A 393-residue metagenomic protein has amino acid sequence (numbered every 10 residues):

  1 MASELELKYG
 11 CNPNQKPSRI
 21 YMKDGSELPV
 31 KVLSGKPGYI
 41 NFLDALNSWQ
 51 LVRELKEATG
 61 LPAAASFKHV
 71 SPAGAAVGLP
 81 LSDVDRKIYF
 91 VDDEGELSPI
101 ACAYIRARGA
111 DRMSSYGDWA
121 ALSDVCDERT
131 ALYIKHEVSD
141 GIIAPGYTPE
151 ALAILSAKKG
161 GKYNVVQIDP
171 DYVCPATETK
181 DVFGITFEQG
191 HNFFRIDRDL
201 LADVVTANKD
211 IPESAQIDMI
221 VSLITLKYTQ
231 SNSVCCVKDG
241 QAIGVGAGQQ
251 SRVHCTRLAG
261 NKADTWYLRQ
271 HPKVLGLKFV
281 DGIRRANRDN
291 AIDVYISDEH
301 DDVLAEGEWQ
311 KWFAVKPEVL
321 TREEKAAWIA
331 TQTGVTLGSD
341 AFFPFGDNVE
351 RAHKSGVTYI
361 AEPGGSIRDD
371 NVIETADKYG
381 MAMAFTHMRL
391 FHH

Functional and structural regions predicted by a protein language model:
M1-D197, A215-S233: Active-site loops and adjacent core secondary-structure elements that bind or stabilize anionic groups
D24-K36, A110-Y116, G190-K209, A286-E308 (+2 more regions): Gly-rich Lys/Arg/Thr-decorated short loops/hinges at beta-loop-alpha junctions or inter-strand turns that position
E54, Y228, T265-R269, K354 (+1 more regions): Conserved helix-loop functional segments at active or binding sites
A58-S66, V165-I168, S231-K238, L268-F279 (+1 more regions): Flexible, glycine/charged-enriched surface loops at secondary-structure junctions
P62-A63, K68-A73, V77-L79, S233 (+4 more regions): Glycine-rich phosphate/pyrophosphate-binding loops and their adjacent beta-strand/loop elements at enzyme active sites
S71, C126, D239-Q241, F343 (+1 more regions): Active-site-proximal loop/turn and secondary-structure-junction residues that shape catalytic pockets, frequently
A73-M113, I243-F342: Glycine- and Gly-Pro-enriched alpha-helical subdomains that act as flexible, kink-prone "lid/hinge" or packing modules
D118, L122-S123, H136-V166, D171-V173 (+5 more regions): C-terminal binding/interaction regions
